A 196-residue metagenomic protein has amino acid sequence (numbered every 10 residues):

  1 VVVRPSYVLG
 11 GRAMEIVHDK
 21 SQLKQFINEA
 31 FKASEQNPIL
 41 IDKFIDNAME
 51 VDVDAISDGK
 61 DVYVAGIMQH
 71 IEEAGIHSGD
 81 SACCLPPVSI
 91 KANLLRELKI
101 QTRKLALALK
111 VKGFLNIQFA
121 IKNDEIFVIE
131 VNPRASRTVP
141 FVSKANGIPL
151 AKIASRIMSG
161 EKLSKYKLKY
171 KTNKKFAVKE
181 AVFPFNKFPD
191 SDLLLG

Functional and structural regions predicted by a protein language model:
L9-R12, I16-G196: ATP-dependent carboxylate activation and anion-phosphoryl transfer catalytic cores that bind Mg-ATP to form
